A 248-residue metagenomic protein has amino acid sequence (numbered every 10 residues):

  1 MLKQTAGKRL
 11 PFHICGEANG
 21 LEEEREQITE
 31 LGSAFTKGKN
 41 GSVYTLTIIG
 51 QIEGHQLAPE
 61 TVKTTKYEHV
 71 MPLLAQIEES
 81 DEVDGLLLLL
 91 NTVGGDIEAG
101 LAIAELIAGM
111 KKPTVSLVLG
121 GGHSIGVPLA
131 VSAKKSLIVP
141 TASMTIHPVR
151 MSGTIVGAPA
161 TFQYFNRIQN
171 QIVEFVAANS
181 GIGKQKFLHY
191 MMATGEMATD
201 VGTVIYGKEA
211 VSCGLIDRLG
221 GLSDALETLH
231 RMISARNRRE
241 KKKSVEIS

Functional and structural regions predicted by a protein language model:
M1-V127, S132-H147, M151-S248: N-terminal organellar transit peptides
